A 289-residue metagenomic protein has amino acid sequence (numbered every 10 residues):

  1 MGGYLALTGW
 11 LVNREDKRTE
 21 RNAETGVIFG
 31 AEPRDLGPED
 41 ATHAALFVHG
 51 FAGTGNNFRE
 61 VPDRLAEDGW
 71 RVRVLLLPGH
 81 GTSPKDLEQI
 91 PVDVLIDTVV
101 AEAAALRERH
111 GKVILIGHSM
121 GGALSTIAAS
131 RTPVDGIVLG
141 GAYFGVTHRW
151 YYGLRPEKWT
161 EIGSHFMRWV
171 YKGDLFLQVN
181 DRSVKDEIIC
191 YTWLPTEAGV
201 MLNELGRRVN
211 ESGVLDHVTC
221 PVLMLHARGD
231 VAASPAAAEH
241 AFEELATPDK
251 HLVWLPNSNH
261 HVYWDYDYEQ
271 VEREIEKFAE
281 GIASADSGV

Functional and structural regions predicted by a protein language model:
F51-P62: The serine-hydrolase catalytic nucleophile loop
P62, A66-P84: Conserved alpha/beta-hydrolase
G117-G121, S125: Gly/Ala-rich beta-loop-alpha elbow adjacent to hydrolase catalytic centers
V138-W150: Active-site nucleophile loop of the alpha/beta-hydrolase fold
A198-V214: Active-site nucleophile elbow and catalytic-triad environment of alpha/beta-hydrolase enzymes
V218, M224-H226, D230: Short beta-strand/loop motif that positions the catalytic acidic residue of the alpha/beta-hydrolase fold
V231-A237: Conserved alpha/beta-hydrolase "acid-adjacent" motif
H251, P256-V289: Catalytic active-site module of serine/aspartate enzymes centered on a nucleophile-bearing elbow/loop
